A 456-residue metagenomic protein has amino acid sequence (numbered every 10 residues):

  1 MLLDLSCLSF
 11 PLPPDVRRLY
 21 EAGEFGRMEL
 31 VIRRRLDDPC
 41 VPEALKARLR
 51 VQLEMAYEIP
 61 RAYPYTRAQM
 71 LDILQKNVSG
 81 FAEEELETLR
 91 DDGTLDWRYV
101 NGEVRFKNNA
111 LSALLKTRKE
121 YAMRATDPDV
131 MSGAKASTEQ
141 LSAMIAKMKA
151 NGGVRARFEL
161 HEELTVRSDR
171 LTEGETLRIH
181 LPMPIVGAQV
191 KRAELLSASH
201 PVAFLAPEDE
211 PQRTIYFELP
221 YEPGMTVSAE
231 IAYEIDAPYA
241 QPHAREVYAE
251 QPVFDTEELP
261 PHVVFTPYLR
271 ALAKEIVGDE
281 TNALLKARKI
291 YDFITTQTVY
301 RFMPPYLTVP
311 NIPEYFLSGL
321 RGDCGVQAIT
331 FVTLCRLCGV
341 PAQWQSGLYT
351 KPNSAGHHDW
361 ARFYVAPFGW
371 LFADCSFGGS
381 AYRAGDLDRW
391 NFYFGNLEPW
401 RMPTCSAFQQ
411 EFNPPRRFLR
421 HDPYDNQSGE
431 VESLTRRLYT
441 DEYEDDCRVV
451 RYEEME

Functional and structural regions predicted by a protein language model:
M1-I32, L36-L45: Mature N-terminal, pre-catalytic/accessory segment of carbohydrate-active enzymes
S6, F10-P14, R18, A22 (+2 more regions): Hydrophobic/aromatic-rich core segments of domains that either
P13, Y20-G23, R27, P207-P211 (+1 more regions): Acidic low-complexity segments
E29-R34, D38-C40, L45-Y239: Intrinsically disordered, low-complexity N-terminal segments that are enriched in acidic
I179, I290, A361: Terminal peptide-recognition signature
L195-A198, H243-P252, C375-G378: Short intrinsically disordered coil segments
A283-I290, L320-C335: Active-site nucleophilic cysteine motif
N396-E456: Low-complexity, Gly/Ser/Thr/Pro-rich intrinsically disordered linker/tail segments
